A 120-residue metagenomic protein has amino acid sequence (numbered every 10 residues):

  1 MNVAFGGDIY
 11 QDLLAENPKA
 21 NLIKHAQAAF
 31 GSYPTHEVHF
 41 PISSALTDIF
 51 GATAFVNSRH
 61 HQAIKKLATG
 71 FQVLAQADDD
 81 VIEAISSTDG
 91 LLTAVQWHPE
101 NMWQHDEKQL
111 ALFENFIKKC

Functional and structural regions predicted by a protein language model:
M1-V3: A phosphate-binding catalytic loop at a beta-strand-loop-alpha-helix junction that coordinates phosphoryl groups
G6-Y10: Post-Walker A helix-loop "phosphate-sensing" segment adjacent to the P-loop in P-loop NTPases
L14, P18-C120: Amide-donor transfer/coupling interface in amidating biosynthetic enzymes
